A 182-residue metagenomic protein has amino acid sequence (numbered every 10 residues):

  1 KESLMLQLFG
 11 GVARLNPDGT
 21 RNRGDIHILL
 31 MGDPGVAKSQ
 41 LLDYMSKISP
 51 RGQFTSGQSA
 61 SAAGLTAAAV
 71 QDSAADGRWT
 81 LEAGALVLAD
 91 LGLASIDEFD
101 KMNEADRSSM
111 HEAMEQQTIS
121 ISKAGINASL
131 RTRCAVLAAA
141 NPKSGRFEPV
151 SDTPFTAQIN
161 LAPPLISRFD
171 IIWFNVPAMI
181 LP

Functional and structural regions predicted by a protein language model:
E2-V176: Conserved ASCE/P-loop NTPase catalytic core
A178-P182: Short acidic, Gly/Pro-enriched loop/turn segments at secondary-structure junctions
